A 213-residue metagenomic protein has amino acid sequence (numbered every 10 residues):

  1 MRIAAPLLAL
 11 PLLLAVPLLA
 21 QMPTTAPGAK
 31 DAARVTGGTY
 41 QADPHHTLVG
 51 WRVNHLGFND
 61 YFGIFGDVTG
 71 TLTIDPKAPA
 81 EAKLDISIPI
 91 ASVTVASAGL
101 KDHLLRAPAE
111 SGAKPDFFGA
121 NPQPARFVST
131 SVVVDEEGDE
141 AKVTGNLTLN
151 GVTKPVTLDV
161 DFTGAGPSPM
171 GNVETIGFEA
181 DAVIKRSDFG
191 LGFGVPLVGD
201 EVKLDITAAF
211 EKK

Functional and structural regions predicted by a protein language model:
M1-A5: Positively charged n-region of N-terminal signal peptides that target proteins for export
P6-P17: Bacterial N-terminal signal peptides
Q21-K213: Low-complexity, acidic/polar, glycine-enriched regions of mature
